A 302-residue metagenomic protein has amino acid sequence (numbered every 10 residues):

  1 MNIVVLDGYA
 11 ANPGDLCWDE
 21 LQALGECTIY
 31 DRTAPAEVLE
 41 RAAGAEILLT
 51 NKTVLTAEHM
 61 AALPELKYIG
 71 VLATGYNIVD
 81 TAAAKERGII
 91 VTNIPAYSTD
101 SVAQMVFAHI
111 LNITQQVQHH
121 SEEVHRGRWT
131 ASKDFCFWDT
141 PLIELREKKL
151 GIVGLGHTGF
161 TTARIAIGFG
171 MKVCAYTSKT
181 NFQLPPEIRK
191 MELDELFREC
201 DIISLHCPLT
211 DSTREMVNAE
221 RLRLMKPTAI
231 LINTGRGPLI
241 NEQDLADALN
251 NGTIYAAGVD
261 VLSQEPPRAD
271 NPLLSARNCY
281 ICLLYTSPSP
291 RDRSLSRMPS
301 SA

Functional and structural regions predicted by a protein language model:
M1-A45: N-terminal glycine-/charge-rich "phosphate-binding" loop or analogous flexible N-terminal tail
D31, L72-A73, I90-D100, T177: Short beta->alpha connector loops at strand-helix junctions that form conserved, small/polar/Pro-enriched
V54-A61, K179-P272: Rossmann-like adenosine-cofactor binding region
R87, P95-K149, Q183: Phosphate-binding beta-alpha-beta segment of Rossmann-like dinucleotide-binding domains, i.e., the NAD(P)
L155: Glycine-rich Rossmann-fold phosphate-binding loop(s) that bind the pyrophosphate of adenine dinucleotide cofactors
T158: Hydrophobic/small residue at the entry helix of a nucleotide-binding pocket
G168-L184: NAD(P)-binding Rossmann-fold cofactor-contacting core
Y285-D292: Conserved small/polar residues in nucleotide/adenosyl-binding loops
